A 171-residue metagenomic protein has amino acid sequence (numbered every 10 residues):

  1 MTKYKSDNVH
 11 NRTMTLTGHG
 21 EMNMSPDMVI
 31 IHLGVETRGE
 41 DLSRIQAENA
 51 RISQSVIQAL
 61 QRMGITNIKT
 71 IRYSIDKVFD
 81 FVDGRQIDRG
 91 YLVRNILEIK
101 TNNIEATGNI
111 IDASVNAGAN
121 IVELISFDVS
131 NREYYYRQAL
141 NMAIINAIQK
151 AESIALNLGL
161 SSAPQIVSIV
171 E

Functional and structural regions predicted by a protein language model:
M1-E171: Short, charged, surface-exposed interaction patches
